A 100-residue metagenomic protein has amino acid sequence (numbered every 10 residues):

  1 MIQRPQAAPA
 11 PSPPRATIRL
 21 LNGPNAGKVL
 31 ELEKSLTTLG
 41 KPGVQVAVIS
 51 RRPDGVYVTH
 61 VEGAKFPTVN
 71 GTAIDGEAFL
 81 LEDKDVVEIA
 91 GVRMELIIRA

Functional and structural regions predicted by a protein language model:
M1-Q45: Intrinsically disordered, low-complexity acidic Ser/Thr-rich regulatory segments
K28-G91: Forkhead-associated
M94-A100: Short, Lys/Arg- and Gly-enriched loop/turn segments at beta-strand edges
